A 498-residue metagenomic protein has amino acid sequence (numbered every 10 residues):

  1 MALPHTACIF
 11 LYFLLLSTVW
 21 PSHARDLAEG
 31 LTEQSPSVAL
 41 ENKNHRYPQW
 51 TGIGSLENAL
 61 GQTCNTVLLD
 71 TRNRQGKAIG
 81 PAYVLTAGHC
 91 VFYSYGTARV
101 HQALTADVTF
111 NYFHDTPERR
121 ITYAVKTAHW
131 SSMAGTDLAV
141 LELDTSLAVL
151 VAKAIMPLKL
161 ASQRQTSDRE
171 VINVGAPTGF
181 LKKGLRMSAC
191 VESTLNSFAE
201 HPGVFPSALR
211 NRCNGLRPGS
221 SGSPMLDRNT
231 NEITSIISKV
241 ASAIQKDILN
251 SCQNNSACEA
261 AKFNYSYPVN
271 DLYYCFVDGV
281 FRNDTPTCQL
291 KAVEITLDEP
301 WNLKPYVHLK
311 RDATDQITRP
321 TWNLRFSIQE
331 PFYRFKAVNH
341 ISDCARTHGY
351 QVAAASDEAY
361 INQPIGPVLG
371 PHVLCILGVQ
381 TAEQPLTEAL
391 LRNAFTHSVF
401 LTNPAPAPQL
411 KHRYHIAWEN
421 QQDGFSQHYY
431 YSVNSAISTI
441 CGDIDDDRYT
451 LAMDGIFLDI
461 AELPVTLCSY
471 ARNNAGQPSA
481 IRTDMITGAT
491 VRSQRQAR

Functional and structural regions predicted by a protein language model:
M1-I9: Bacterial N-terminal signal peptides that target proteins for export
C8-T18: Bacterial N-terminal signal peptides
W20-I79, F198, G279-T296: Protease-domain processing segments flanking chymotrypsin-fold serine proteases, especially trypsin-like
P48-T63, K77-P81, L85-G203: Serine endopeptidase catalytic core focused on the charge-relay Asp
Q49-C64, S146-M156, F180-L272: Active-site region of chymotrypsin-like
T71-N73, A78-A82, M225-T234: A glycine-centered beta-loop-beta connector
N255-K304: A recurrent domain-boundary module in secreted/ectodomain proteins
D284-R498: Low-complexity, disordered linker/stalk regions enriched in Pro/Thr/Ser/Gly
